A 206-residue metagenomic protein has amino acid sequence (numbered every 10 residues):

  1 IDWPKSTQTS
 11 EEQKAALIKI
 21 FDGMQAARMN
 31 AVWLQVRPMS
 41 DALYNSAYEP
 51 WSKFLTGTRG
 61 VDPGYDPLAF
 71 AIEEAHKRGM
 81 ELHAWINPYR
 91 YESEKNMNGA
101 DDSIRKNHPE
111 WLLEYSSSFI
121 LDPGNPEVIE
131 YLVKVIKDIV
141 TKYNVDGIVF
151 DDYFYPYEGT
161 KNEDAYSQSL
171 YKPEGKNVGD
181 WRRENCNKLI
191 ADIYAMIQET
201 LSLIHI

Functional and structural regions predicted by a protein language model:
D2-K14, A84, Y89-D138, K142: Active-site-adjacent "subsite" loops/lids of carbohydrate-active enzymes
D2-S10, P50-G64, S116-E130, G175-N185: The substrate-binding groove and active-site-proximal loops of carbohydrate-active enzymes, especially glycoside
A15-D41: Catalytic domains of carbohydrate-active enzymes, especially glycoside hydrolases
F21, P38-I86, V178-N185, L189: Aromatic-lined substrate-binding rim segments of carbohydrate-active enzymes
A27, K142-Y143: Structural motif
M29-R37, D66-L113, V149-D151: Glycine-rich, aromatic-flanked loop segments that form ligand/cofactor-binding clefts across common enzyme folds
Y44-T56, R90-S116, Y153-P173: Aromatic- and acidic-residue-enriched segments that line the glycan-binding/catalytic groove of carbohydrate-active
I204-I206: Conserved small/polar residues in nucleotide/adenosyl-binding loops
